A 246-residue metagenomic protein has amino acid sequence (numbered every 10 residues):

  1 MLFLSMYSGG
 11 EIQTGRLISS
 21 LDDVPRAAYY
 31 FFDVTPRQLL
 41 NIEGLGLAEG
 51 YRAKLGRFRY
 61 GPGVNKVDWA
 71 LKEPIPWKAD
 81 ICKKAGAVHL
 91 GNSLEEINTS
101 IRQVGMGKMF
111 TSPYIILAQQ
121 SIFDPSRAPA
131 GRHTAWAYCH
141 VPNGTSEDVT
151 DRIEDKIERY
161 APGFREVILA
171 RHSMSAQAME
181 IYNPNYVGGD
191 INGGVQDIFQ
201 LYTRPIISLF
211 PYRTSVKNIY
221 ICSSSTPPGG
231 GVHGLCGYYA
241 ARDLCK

Functional and structural regions predicted by a protein language model:
M1-L21: Well-ordered alpha/beta subsegment
M6-I12, W77, E158-A170: Surface-exposed helix-capping loop/turn segments at secondary-structure junctions
T14-A128: Mid-domain catalytic core of redox enzymes that form a hydrophobic substrate pocket/lid adjacent to a catalytic redox
F31, W69, A137, I153 (+4 more regions): Hydrophobic, well-ordered secondary-structure elements that form the walls of internal hydrophobic environments
R37-I42, A70-K72, P129-K156: Conserved FAD/dinucleotide-binding core of flavoprotein oxidoreductases
F110-I116, G163-P227: A glycine-rich dinucleotide-binding beta-alpha-beta segment and adjacent secondary-structure elements that constitute
P125-R132, F210-T214: Short glycine/proline-enriched loop/turn "hinge" motifs that connect secondary-structure elements and lie
C222-C245: A conserved FAD-binding loop/helix module that cradles the flavin
